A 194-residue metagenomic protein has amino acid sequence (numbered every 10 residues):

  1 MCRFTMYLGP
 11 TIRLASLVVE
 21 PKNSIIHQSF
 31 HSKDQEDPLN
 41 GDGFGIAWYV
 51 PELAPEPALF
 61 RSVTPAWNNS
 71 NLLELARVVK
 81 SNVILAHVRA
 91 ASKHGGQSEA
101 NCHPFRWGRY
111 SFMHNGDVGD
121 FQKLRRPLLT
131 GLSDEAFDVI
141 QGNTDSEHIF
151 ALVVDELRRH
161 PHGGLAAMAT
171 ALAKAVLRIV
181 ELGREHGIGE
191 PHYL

Functional and structural regions predicted by a protein language model:
M1-M113, G119-L194: Conserved short alpha-helical segments that host acidic/polar catalytic motifs at enzyme active sites
